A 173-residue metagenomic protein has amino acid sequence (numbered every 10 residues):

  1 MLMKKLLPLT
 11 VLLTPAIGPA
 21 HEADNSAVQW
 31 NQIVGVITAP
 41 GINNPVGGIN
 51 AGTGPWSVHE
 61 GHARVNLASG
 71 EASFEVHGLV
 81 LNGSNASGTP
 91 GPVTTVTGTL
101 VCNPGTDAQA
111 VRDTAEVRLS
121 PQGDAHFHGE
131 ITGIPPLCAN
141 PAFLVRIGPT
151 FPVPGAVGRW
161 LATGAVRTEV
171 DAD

Functional and structural regions predicted by a protein language model:
M1-M3: N-terminal secretory signal peptides that target proteins for export/translocation
L6-P15: Sec-dependent N-terminal signal peptides
H21-S69, R167-D173: N-terminal segment immediately downstream of the Sec signal-peptide cleavage site in secreted/extracellular proteins
G70-F74: Structural beta-strand segments of beta-rich domains
E75-H77, T99-V101, E130: Residue-level recognition of well-ordered beta-strand positions that form the cores of beta-sheet-rich folds across
G78-T89: Short amphipathic, basic-aromatic surface patches that mediate peripheral association with negatively charged
S87-T106: Extended low-complexity, serine/threonine- and proline-enriched intrinsically disordered segments
D107-D173: Helix-rich interaction surfaces within compact, conserved domain-sized segments that mediate assembly or partner
